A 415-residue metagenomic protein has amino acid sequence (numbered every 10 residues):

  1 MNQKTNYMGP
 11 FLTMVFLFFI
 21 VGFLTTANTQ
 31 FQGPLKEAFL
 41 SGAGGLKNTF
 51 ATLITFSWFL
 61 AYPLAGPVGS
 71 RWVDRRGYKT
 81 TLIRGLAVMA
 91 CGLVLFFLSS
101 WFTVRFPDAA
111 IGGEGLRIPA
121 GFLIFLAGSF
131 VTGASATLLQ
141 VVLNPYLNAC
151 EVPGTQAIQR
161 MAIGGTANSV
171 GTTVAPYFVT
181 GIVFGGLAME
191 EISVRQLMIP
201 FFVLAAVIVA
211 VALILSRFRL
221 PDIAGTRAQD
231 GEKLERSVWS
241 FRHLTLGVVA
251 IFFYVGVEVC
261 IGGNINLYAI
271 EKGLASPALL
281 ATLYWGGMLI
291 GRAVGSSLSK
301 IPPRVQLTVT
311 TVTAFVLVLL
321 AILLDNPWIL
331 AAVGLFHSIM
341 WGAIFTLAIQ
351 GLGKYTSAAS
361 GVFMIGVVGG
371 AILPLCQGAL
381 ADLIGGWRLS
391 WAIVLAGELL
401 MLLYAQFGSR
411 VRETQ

Functional and structural regions predicted by a protein language model:
G9-L40, Q140-N144, I261-A269: Extracytoplasmic
N28-Q32, P176-T180, S237-M288: Extracytoplasmic gate region of multi-pass secondary transporters
T52-R71, T282-V294: Central cavity-lining transmembrane alpha-helices of secondary-active solute carriers, predominantly the Major
L82, F125, L307-T308: Primarily marks hydrophobic transmembrane alpha-helices of the MFS/SLC 12-helix fold
A87-R117, T313-L324: C-terminal ends and interior cores of transmembrane alpha-helices in multi-pass membrane transporters/permeases
L138-V152, S338-K354: Intracellular juxtamembrane helix-capping segments at the cytosolic ends of symmetry-related transmembrane helices
A157-F218: Helix-loop-helix hairpin linking two adjacent transmembrane segments in secondary transporters
P303-I344: C-terminal transmembrane helical hairpin of 12-TM major facilitator-type secondary transporters
